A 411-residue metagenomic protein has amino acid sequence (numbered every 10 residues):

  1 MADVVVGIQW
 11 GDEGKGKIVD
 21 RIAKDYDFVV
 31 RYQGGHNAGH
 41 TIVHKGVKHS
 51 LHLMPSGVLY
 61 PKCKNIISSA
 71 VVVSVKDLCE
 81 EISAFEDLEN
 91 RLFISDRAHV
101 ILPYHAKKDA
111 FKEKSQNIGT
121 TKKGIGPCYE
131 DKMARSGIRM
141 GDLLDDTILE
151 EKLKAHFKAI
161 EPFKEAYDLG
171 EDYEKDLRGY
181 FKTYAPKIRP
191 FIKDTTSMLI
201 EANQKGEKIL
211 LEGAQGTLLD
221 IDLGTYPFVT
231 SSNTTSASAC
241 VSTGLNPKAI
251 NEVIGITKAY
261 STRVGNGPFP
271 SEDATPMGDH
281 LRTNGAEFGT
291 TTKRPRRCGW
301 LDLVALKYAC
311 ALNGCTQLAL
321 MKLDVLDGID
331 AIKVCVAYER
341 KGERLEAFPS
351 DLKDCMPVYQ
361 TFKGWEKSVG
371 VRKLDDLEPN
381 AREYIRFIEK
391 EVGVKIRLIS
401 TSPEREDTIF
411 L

Functional and structural regions predicted by a protein language model:
M1-L411: Non-transmembrane, aqueous-exposed alpha-helical and coiled segments at domain scale
